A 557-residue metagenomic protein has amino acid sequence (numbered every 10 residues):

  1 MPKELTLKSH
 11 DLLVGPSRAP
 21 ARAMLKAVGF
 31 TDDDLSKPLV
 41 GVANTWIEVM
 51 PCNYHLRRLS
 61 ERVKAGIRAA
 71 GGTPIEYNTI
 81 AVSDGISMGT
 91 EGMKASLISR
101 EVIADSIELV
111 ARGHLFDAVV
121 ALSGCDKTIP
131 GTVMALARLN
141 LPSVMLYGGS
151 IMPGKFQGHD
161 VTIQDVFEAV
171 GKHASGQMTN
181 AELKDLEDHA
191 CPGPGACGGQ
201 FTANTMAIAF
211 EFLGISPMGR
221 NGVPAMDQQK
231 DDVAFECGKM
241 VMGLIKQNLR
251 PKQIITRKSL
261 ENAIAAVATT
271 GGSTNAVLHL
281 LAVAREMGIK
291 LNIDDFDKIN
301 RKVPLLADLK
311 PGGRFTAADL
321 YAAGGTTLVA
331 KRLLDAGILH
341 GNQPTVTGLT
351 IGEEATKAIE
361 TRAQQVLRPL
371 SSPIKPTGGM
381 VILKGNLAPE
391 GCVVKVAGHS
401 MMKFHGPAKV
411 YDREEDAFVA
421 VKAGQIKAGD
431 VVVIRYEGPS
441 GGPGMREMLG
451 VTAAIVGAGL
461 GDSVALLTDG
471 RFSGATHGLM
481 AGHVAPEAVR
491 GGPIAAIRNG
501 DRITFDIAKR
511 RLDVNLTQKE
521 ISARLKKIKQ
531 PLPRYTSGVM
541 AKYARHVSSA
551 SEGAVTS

Functional and structural regions predicted by a protein language model:
M1-C52, L59-I80, G85-I86, E91-S96 (+4 more regions): Catalytic or ion-coupling anion/metal-binding cores of large enzyme and transporter domains
S96-D105: Glycine-rich, highly charged phosphate/nucleotide-binding loops
A111-T132, V144-Y147: A short, small-residue-rich loop immediately preceding and capping a beta-strand
